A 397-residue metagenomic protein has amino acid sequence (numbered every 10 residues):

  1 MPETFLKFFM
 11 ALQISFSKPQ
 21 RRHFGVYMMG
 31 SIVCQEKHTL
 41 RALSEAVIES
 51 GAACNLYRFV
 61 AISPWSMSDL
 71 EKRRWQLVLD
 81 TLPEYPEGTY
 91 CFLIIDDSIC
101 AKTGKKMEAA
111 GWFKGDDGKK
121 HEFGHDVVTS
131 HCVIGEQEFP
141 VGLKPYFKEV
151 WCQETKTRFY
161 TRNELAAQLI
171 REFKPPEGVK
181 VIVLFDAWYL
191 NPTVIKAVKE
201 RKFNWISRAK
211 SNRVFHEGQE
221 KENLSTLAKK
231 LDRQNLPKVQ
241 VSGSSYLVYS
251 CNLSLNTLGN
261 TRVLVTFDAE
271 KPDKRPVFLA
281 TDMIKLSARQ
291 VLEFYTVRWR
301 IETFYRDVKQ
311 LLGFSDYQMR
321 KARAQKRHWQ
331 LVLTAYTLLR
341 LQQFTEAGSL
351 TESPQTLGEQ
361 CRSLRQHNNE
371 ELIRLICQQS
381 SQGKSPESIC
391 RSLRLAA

Functional and structural regions predicted by a protein language model:
M1-L12, F16, Q20, V26 (+5 more regions): Single, function-defining residue in the core of a domain
M1-S68: Gly/serine-rich nucleotide phosphate-binding loop at the start of the catalytic core of nucleotide/ADP-ribose-handling
H23, Q35-T39, G51-N55, W65 (+5 more regions): Generic alpha-helix structural propensity
I32, E45, I62-M67, G115 (+2 more regions): Short secondary-structure transition/capping motifs
C34, A46, Y85, P176 (+1 more regions): Alpha-helix C-cap/termination motif
A46, L77-T81, Q168-P176: A generic secondary-structure signal
I62-V141, F147-E149, S245-C251: Active-site-proximal, Lys/Arg-enriched surface segment that forms a nucleic-acid-binding/basic interface patch
